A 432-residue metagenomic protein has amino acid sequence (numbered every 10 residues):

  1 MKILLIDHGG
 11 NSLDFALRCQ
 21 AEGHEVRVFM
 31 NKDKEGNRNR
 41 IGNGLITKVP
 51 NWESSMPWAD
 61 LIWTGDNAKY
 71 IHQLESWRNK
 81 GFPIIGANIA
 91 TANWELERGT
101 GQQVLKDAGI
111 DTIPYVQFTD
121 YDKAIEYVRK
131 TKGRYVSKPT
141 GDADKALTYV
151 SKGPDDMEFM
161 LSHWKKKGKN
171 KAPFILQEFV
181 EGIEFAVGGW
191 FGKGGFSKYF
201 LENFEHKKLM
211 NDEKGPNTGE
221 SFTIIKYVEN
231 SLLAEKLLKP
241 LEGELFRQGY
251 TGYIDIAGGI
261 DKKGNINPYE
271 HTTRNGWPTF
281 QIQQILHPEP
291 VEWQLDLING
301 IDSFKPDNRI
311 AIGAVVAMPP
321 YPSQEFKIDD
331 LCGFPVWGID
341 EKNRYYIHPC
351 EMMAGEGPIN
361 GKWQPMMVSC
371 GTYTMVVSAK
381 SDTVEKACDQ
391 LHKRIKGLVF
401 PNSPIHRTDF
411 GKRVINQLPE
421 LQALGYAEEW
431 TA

Functional and structural regions predicted by a protein language model:
M1-A90: ATP-binding N-terminal substructure of ATP-dependent carboxylate-amine bond-forming enzymes
A87-T148, P154: A conserved helix-loop-beta module that forms one wall/lid of the active-site cleft in ATP-utilizing catalytic domains
T148-Q283: Internal nucleotide-binding/catalytic subdomain
G168-K169, P365, K393-F410: Short arginine-rich
T223-K226, V315, Y373-S381: Short, well-ordered beta-strand elements within core beta-sheets of diverse protein domains
A234-D255, K262, T272-E351: Active-site "cap" helix and flanking loop/linker of ATP-utilizing ligase/carboxylase catalytic domains
H406-A432: A cross-kingdom feature marking charged/low-complexity
